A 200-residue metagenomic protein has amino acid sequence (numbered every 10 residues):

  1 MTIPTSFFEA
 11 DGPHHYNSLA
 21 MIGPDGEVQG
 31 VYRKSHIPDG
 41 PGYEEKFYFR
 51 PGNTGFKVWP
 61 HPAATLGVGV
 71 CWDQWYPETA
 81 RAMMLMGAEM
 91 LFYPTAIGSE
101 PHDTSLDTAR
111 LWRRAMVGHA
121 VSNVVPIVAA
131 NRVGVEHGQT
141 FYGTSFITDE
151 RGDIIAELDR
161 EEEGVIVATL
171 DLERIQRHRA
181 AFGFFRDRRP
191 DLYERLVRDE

Functional and structural regions predicted by a protein language model:
M1-P4, T65, C71-V165: CN hydrolase (nitrilase-like) catalytic-core segments centered on the catalytic cysteine and neighboring Lys/Glu
T5-F7, S18-M21, K57, S145-I147 (+1 more regions): Short beta-strand scaffold segments in enzyme catalytic cores
A10-M90, P94-T95, S99-A115, A181-F182: Active-site catalytic loop in hydrolytic enzyme cores
G23-P24, L172-R174: Non-catalytic surface loops within mature trypsin-like serine protease
E27-G30, D153-I155, Q176: Short helix-loop capping/hinge motifs at secondary-structure junctions, enriched in acidic/polar residues
Y32, W59, A130, L158 (+1 more regions): Hydrophobic residues at beta-strand termini and immediately following loops that shape nucleotide-binding pockets
R174-E200: A conserved C-terminal secondary-structure "cap"
